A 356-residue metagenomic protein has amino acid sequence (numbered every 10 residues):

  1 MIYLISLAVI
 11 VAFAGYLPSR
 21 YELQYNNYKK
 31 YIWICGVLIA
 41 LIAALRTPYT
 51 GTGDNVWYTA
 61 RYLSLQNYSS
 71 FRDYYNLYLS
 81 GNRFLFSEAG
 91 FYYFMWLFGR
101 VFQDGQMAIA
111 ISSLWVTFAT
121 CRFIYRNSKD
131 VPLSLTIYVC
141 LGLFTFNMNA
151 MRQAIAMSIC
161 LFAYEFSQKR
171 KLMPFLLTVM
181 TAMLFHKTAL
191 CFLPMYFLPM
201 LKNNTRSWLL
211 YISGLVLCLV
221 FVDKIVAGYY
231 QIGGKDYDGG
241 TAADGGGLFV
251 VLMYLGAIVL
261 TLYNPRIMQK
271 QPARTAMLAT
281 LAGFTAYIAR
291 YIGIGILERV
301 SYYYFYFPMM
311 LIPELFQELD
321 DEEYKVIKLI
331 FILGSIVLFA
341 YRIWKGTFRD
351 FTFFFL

Functional and structural regions predicted by a protein language model:
M1-I39: Start-transfer (signal-anchor) and selected internal transmembrane alpha helices of multi-pass inner/ER membrane
N26-K30, C121-L141: Transmembrane-helix signature of polytopic, membrane-embedded enzymes that assemble or transfer cell-envelope glycans
G51, V56-T59, L65-F71, Y92 (+2 more regions): Alpha-helical transmembrane segments and terminal signal-anchor/GPI-anchor hydrophobic tails, characterized by long
V56, A60-S64, Y74-Q103: Short hydrophobic/aromatic helix or loop-helix immediately within or flanking a transmembrane segment in polytopic
M95-G99, A108-A119, I159, P308: Transmembrane alpha-helices of multi-pass, membrane-embedded glycan-processing enzymes that use lipid-linked
P132-A150, A154-L161, F185-T188: Membrane-embedded helix bundles of polyisoprenyl
C160-M173: Membrane-interface transmembrane helices that cradle and orient dolichyl/undecaprenyl
L210-G214, D321-A340: Signature aromatic-anchored transmembrane alpha helix within multi-pass, membrane-resident enzymes that catalyze glycan
